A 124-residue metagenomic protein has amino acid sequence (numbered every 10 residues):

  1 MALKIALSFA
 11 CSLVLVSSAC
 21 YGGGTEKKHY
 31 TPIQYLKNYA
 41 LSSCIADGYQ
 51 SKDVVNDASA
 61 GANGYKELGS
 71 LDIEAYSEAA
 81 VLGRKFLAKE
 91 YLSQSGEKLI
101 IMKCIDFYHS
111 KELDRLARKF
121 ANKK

Functional and structural regions predicted by a protein language model:
M1-F9: Bacterial N-terminal signal peptides that target proteins for export
A6, T31-P32, D72: Hydrophobic alpha-helical segments and their boundary regions
S8-S17: Bacterial N-terminal signal peptides
C20-A62: N-terminal secretory signal peptides
V54, A58-K124: Compact alpha-helical subdomains of small soluble proteins
